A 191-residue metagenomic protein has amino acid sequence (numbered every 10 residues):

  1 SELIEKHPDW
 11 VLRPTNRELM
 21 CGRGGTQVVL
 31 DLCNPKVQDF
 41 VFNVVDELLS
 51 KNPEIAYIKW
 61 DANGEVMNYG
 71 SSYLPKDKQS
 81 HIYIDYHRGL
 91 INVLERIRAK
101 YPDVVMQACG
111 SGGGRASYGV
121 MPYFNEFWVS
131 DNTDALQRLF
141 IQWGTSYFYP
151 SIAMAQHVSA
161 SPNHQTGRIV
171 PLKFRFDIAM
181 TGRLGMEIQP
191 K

Functional and structural regions predicted by a protein language model:
E2-K173, T181-I188: Active-site neighborhood of glycoside hydrolase catalytic domains
K191: A glycine-rich beta-turn/hairpin centered on an aromatic-Pro dipeptide
